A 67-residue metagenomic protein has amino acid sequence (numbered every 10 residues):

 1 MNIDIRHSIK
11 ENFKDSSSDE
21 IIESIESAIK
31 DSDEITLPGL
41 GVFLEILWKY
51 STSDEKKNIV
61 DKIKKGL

Functional and structural regions predicted by a protein language model:
M1-D4, D33-L40: Short acidic alpha-helix initiation/capping motifs at coil-to-helix transition points, especially at protein N-termini
M1-S24: N-terminal acidic leader/helix
I3, K56-L67: Charged low-complexity stretches with an acidic bias
K14, K30-D33, W48-K49: Alpha-solenoid HEAT/Armadillo repeat architecture
A28-D31, K65-L67: A short structural micro-motif
T36-D61: Short, charge-rich amphipathic interface segments used for partner binding and complex assembly
